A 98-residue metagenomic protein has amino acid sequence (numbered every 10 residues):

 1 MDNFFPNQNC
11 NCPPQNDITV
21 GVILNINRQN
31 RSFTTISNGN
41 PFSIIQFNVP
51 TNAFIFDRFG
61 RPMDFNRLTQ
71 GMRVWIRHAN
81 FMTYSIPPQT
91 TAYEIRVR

Functional and structural regions predicted by a protein language model:
M1-P41, R58-R98: Short, flexible, surface-exposed loop segments at domain boundaries
P41-N52: A short macromolecule-binding patch
